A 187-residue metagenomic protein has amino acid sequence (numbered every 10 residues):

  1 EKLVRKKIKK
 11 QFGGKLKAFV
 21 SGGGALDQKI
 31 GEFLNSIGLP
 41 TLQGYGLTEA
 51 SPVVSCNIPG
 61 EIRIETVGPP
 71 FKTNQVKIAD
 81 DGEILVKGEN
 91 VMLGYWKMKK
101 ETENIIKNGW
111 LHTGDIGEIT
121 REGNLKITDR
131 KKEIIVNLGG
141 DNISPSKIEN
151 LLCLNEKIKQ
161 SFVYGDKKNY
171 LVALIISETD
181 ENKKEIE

Functional and structural regions predicted by a protein language model:
E1-I62, K159: Gly/Ser/Thr-rich phosphate-binding loop
K6, E32, E65, K100 (+1 more regions): Active-site phosphate/pyrophosphate- and oxyanion-stabilizing loops and adjacent acidic/basic residues in soluble
V20, L42-Q43, S55, T66 (+9 more regions): Structured core elements
E49, R130, D166-Y170: Short Gly/Ser/Thr- and Asp/Glu-enriched loop/turn motifs at secondary-structure junctions
P70-T73, K77-N137, L154: Conserved ATP-binding/catalytic segment of the ANL
N142, E156-Q160, D180-E187: Conserved C-terminal helical docking segment of ANL/AMP-forming enzymes that engages the acyl-acceptor during
S146-L154: Short amphipathic alpha-helix segments
D166-E185: Conserved loop-to-beta-strand segment in the C-terminal subdomain of adenylate-forming
